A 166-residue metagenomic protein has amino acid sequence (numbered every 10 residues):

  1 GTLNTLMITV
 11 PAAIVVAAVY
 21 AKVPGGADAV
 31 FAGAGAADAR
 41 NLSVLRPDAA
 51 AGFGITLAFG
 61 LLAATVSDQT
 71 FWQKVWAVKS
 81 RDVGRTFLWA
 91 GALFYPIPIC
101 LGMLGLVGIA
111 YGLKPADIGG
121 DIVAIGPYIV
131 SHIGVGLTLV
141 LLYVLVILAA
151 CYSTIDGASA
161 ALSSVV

Functional and structural regions predicted by a protein language model:
G1-T2, T65, S153: Hydrophobic transmembrane-helix microenvironments that flank and shape a buried ionizable site
G1-T5, K74-A77: Membrane-water interface regions at transmembrane-helix termini and the short interhelical loops of multi-pass membrane
L3-A17, I55, F59, L93-C100 (+2 more regions): Lipid-exposed faces of alpha-helical membrane segments in multi-pass integral membrane proteins
T5-R40, L62-T65, L106-G112: Hydrophobic alpha-helical segments and their helix-loop junctions in multi-pass secondary transporters
D38-A58, S131-I133: Interfacial loop-to-helix junctions that mark the boundaries of transmembrane helices in multi-pass membrane
G54, V66-S67: Alpha-helix N-cap/N′ positions at the starts of helices
D68-Q69, P127: Residue-level signal for cytosolic alpha-helical hairpin/rod architecture
K74-V165: Helix-loop-helix junctions that connect adjacent transmembrane helices in secondary transporters/permeases, recognized
